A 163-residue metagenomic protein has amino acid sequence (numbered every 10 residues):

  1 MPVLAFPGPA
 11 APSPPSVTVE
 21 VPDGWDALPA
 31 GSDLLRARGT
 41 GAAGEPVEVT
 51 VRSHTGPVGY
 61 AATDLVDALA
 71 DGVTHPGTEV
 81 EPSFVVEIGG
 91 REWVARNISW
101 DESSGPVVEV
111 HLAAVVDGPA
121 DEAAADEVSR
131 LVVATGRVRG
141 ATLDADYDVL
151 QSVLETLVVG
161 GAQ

Functional and structural regions predicted by a protein language model:
P2-D71, S103-G105: Secretory pathway targeting signatures of secreted, lumenal, and periplasmic proteins
E20, D26, E87, A114 (+1 more regions): Generic structural detector for well-ordered beta-strands
W25, L131-Q163: Surface-exposed amphipathic alpha-helical segments
W25-A27, T78, W93, L157: Short glycine-aromatic motifs
A37, V51, R96-I98, A113-V115 (+1 more regions): Short beta-strand element of the conserved SAM-dependent methyltransferase core
E45-T50, E92-A95, V128-T135: Glycine-rich, often proline-containing surface loops adjacent to acidic residues and nearby aromatics that form
H54-G56, S99-E102, V116-D117, T135-A141: Short, flexible beta-strand-to-coil junctions
V66-A125, Q151: Signature of long, low-cysteine stretches enriched in small and polar/charged residues
